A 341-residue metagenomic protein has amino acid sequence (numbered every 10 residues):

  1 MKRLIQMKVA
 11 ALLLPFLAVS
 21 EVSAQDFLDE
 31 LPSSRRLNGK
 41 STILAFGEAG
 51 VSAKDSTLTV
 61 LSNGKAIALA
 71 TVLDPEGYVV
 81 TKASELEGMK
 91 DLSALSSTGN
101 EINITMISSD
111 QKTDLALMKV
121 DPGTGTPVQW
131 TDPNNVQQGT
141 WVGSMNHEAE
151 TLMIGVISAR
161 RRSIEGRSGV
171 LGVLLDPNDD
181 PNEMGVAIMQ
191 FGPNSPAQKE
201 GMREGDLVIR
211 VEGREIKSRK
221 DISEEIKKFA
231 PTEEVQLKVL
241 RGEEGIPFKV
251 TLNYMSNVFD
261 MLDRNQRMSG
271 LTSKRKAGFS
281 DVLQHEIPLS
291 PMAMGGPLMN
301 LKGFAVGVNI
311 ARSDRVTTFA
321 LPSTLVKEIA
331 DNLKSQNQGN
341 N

Functional and structural regions predicted by a protein language model:
M1-V9, A116, P322: Positively charged n-region of N-terminal signal peptides that target proteins for export
K8-A18: Bacterial N-terminal signal peptides
S20-A24: Boundary at the C-terminal end of the N-terminal hydrophobic targeting segment
Q25-G47, T126, W141-N178, R219-Q284 (+1 more regions): C-terminal cap/linker of serine protease catalytic domains
D55-L69, D74-M153, E183-G185, G192-K199 (+8 more regions): Conserved active-site neighborhood of the chymotrypsin/trypsin-like protease fold
D55-V60, D114-L117, G169-F191, T272-I287: Short beta-strand-turn/beta-hairpin segments enriched in glycine/proline and small hydrophobics that form edge-strand
T71, Q198-V208, P288-V308: Catalytic nucleophile loop of clan PA
P75, I107-S109, A159-R160, N178 (+5 more regions): Residue-level recognition of beta-strand microenvironments
